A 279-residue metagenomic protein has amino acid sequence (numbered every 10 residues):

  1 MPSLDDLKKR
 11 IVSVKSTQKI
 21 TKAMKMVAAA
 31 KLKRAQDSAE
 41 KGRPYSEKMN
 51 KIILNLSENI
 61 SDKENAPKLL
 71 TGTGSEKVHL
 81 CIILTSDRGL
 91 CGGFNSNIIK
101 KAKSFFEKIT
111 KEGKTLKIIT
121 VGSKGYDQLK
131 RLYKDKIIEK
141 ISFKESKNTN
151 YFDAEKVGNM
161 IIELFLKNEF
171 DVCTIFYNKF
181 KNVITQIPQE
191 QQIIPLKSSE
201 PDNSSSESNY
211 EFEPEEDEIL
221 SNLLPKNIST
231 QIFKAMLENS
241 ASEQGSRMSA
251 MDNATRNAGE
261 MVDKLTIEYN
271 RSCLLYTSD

Functional and structural regions predicted by a protein language model:
M1-S278: C-terminal beta-strand-loop-alpha-helix "lid" module of Rossmann-like NAD(P)-dependent dehydrogenases
